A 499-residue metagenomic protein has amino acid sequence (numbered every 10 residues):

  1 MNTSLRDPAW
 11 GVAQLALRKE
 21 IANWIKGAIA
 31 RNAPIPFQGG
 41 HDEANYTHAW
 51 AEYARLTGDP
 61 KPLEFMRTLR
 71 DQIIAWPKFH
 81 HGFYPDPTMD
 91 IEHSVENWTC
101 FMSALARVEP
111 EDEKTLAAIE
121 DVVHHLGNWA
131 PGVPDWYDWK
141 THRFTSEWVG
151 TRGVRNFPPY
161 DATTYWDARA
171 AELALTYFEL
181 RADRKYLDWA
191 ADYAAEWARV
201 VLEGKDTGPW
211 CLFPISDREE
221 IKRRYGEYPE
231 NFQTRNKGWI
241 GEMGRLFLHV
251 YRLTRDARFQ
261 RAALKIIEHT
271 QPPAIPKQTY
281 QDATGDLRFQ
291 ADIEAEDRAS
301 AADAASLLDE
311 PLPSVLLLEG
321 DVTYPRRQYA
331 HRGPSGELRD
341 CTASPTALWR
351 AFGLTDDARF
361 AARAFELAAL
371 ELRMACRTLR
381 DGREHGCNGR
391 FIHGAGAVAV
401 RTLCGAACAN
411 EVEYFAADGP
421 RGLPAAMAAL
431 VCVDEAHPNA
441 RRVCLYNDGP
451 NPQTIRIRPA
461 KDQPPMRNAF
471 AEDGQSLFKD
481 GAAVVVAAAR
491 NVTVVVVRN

Functional and structural regions predicted by a protein language model:
M1-R442, D448: Catalytic domains of carbohydrate-active enzymes that cleave complex glycans
L403, A407-N499: C-terminal beta-sandwich/jelly-roll accessory domains of carbohydrate-active enzymes
